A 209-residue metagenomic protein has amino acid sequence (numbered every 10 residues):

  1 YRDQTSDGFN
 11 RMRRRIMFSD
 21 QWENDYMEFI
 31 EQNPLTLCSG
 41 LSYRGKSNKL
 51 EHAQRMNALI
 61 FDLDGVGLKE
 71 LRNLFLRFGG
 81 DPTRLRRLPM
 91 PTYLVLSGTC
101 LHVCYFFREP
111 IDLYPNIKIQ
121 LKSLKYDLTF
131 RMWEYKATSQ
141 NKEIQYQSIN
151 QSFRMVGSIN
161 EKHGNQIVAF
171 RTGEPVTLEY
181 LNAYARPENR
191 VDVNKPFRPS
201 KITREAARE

Functional and structural regions predicted by a protein language model:
Y1-L101, F107-L121: Signature for HUH/AEP ssDNA processing cores
S47-R72, P110-E209: DNA replication initiation modules
